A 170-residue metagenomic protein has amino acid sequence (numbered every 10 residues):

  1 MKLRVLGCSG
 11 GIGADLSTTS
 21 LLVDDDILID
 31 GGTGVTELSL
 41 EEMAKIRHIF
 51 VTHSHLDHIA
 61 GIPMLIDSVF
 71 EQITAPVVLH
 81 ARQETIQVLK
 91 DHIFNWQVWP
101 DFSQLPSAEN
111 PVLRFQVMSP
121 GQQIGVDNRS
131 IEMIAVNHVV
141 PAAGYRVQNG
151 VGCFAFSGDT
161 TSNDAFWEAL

Functional and structural regions predicted by a protein language model:
M1-E42, A142-G158: Conserved beta-strand hairpin/beta-sheet module of binuclear metal-dependent hydrolase folds, prominently
V5, V51, A81, F115-V117 (+1 more regions): Structural signal for conserved beta-strand scaffold positions within catalytic alpha/beta enzyme cores
T18-S20, E42-A44, P63-D67, I93-W96 (+2 more regions): Short, glycine/charged-enriched secondary-structure capping and boundary segments
S20-D24, S107-L170: Metal-dependent phosphodiesterase/nuclease catalytic metal-binding core
D30, H53, D57, D159: Acidic active-site catalytic centers that drive phospho-/nucleotidyl reactions and related ester hydrolyses
V35-A81: Active-site metal-binding motif and surrounding structural segment of the metallo-beta-lactamase
L56, I86-Q87, N163: Alpha-helix N-cap/helix-start and coil->helix boundary motif
P76-L113: Acidic/polar short surface loop at catalytic or gating sites that assists cofactor/ion binding and chemistry
